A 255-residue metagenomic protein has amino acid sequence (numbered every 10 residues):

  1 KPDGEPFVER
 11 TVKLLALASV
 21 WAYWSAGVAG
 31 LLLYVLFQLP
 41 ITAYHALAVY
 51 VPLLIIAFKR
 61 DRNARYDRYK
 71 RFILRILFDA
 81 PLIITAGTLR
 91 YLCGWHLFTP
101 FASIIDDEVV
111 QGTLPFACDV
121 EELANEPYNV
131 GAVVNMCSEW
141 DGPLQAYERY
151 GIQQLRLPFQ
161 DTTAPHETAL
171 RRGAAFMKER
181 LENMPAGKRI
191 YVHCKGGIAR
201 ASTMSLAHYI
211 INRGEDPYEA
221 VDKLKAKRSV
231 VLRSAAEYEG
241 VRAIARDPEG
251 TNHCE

Functional and structural regions predicted by a protein language model:
P2-T88, T168-R189, G196-I198, T203-E255: PTP/DSP superfamily signal
T88-I190, I210-A245: Cysteine-based protein phosphatase catalytic domain of the PTP/DSP
